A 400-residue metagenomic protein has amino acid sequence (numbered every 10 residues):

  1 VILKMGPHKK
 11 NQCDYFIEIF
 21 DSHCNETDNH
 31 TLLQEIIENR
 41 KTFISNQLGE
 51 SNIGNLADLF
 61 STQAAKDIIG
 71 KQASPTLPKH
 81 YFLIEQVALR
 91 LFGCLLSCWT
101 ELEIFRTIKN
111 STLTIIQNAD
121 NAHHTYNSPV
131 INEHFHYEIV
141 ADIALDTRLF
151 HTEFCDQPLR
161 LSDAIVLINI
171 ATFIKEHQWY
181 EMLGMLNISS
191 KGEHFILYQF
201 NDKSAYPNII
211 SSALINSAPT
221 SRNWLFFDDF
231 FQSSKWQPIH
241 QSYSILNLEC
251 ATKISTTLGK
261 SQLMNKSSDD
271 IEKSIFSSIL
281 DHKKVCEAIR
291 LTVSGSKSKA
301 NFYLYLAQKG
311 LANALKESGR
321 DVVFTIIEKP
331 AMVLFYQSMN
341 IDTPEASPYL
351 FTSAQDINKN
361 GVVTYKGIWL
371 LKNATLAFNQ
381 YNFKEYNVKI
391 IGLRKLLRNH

Functional and structural regions predicted by a protein language model:
V1, V87, V130, V140 (+7 more regions): Extended aliphatic helical segments
I2-S278, L397-H400: Non-catalytic substrate-recognition and accessory regions of acyl/acetyltransferase enzymes
K191-F195, K284, G361-G367: Short beta-strand micro-motifs in enzyme catalytic cores
S217-P219, G295, L371-T375: Non-catalytic surface loops within mature trypsin-like serine protease
F230-G361: Acyl-donor binding region in acyl/amide transferases
P330-H400: Accessory, usually C-terminal, subdomains that scaffold auxiliary metal cofactors
